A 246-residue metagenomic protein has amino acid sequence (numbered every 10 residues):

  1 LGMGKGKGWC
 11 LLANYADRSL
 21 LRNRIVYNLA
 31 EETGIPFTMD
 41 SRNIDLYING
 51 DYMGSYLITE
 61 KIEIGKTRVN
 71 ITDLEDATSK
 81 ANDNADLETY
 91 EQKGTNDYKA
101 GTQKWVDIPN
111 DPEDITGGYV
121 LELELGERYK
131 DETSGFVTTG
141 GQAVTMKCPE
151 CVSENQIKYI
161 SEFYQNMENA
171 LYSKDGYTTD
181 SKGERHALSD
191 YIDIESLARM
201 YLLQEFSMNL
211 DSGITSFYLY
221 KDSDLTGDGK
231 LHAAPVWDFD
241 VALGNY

Functional and structural regions predicted by a protein language model:
L1-Y246: Phosphate/dinucleotide-binding and metal-coordinating scaffold of catalytic cores in nucleotide-dependent enzymes
